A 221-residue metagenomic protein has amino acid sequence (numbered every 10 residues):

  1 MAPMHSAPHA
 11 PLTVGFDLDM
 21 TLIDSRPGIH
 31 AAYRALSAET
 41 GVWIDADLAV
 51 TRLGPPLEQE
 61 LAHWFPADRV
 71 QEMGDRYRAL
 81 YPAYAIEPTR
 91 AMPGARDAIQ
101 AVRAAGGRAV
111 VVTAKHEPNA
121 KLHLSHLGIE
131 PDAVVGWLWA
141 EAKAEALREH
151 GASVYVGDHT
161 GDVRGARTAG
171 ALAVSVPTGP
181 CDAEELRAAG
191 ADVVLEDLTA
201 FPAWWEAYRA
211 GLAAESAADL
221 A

Functional and structural regions predicted by a protein language model:
M1-F16, A203-A207, A213-A221: Non-catalytic pre-domain segments flanking phosphatase-related domains
A2, A7-R96, A105: N-terminal helical cap/lid subdomain that shapes the substrate entry/recognition surface in HAD-like hydrolases
Y33, A95-L124, W137: Substrate-recognition element of Asp-dependent hydrolases with the DxDx(T/V) motif
L48-A49, I129-K143: A short, structured active-site edge motif that brings together acidic residues
R96-A104, R148, V163-G170: Surface-exposed amphipathic alpha-helices with a cationic face
G106-V110, P131-A133, G151-S153, A171-A173 (+1 more regions): Short active-site oxyanion
L138-H150, T160, R164: Short loop-to-alpha-helix "cap/lid" segments that border enzyme active sites across diverse enzyme classes
V156-T199: Acidic, Mg2+-coordinating phosphoryl-transfer loop and its flanking beta/alpha structural elements, shared across
